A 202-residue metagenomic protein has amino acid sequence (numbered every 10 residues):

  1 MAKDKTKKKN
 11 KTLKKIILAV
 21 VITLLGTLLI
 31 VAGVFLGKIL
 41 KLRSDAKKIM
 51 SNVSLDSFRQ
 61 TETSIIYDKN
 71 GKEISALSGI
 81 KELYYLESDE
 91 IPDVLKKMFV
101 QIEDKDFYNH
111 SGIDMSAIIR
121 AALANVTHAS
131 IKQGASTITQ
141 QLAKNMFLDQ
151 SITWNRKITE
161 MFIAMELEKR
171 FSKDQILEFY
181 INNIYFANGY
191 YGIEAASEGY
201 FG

Functional and structural regions predicted by a protein language model:
A2-G202: Juxtamembrane regions of bacterial inner-membrane/periplasmic proteins, predominantly the peptidoglycan biogenesis
